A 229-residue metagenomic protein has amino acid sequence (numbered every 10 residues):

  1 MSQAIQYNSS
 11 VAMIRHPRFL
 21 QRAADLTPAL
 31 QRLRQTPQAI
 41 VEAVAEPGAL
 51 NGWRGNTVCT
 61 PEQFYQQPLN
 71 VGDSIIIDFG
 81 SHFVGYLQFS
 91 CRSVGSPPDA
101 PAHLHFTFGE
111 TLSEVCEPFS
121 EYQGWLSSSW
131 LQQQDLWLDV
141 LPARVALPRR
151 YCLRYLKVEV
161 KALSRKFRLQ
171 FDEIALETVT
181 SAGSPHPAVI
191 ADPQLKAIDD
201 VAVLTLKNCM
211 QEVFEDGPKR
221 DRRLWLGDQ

Functional and structural regions predicted by a protein language model:
M1-G217, L224-D228: Extracellular/oxidizing-compartment recognition motifs
